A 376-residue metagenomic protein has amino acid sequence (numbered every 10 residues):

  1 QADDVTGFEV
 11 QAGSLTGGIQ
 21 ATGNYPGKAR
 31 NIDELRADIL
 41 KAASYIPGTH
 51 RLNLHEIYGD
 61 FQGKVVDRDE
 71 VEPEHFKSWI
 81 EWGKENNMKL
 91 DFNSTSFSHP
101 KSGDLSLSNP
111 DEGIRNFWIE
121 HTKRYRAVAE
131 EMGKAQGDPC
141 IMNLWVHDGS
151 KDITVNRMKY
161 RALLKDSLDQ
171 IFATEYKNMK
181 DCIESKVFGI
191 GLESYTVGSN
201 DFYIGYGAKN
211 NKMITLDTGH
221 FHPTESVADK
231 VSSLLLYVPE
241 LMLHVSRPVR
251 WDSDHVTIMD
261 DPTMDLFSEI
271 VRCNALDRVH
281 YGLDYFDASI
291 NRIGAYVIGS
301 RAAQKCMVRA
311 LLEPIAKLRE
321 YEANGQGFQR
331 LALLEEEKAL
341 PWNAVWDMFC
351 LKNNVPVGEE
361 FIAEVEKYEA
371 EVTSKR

Functional and structural regions predicted by a protein language model:
Q1-P110, F117, R126-V128, D138 (+5 more regions): Alpha/beta catalytic barrel-like cores
P73, S108-K123, T154, M158-K165 (+1 more regions): Short, amphipathic alpha-helical segments
G83, T122-Y125, A129, G133 (+1 more regions): Hydrophobic pocket-lining residues that define ligand/cofactor binding sites across diverse proteins
R126-V155, C182: Active-site groove signature of glycoside hydrolases
M132, K151-P262: Acidic/histidine-rich catalytic cores of soluble enzymes
H147-G149, K186, Y285: Short linear capping/connector segments at secondary-structure termini
